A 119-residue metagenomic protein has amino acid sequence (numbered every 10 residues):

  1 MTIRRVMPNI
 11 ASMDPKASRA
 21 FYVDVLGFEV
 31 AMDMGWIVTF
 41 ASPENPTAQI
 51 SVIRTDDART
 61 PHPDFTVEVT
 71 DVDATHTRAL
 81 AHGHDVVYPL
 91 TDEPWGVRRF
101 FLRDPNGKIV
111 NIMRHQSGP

Functional and structural regions predicted by a protein language model:
M1-A17, N45-T47, P63-F65, M113-P119: N-terminal beta-strand motif that seeds the catalytic metal site of vicinal oxygen chelate
D14-E29: Amphipathic alpha-helical segments
D14-P15, F65-I109: Vicinal oxygen chelate
A17-A20, M34-V38, P119: Short glycine/proline-centered loop/turn elements that form peptide/ligand docking sites
G27-D33, D85-P89: Short secondary-structure junctions
E29-P63, I109-R114: Conserved short beta-strand elements that form part of the metal-binding/catalytic scaffold of enzyme active sites
